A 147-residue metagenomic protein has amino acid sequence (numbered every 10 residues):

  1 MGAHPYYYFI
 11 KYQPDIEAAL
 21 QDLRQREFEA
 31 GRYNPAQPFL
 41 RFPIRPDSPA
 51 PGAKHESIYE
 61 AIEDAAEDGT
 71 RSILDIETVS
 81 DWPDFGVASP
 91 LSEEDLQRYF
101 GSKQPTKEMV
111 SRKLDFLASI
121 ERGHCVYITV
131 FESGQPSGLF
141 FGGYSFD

Functional and structural regions predicted by a protein language model:
M1-I120: N-terminal domain-onset segments
T106-D147: Acidic, proline/glycine-rich low-complexity IDRs
